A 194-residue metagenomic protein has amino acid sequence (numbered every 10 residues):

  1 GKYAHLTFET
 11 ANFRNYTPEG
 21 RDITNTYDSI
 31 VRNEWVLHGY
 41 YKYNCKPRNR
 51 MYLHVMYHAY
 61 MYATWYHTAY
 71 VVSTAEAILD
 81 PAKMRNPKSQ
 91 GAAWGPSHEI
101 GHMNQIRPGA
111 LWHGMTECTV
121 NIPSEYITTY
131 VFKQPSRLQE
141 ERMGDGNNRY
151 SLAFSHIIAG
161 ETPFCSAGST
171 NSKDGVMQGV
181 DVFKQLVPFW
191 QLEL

Functional and structural regions predicted by a protein language model:
K2-E193: Catalytic cores of extracellular degradative/oxidative enzymes
